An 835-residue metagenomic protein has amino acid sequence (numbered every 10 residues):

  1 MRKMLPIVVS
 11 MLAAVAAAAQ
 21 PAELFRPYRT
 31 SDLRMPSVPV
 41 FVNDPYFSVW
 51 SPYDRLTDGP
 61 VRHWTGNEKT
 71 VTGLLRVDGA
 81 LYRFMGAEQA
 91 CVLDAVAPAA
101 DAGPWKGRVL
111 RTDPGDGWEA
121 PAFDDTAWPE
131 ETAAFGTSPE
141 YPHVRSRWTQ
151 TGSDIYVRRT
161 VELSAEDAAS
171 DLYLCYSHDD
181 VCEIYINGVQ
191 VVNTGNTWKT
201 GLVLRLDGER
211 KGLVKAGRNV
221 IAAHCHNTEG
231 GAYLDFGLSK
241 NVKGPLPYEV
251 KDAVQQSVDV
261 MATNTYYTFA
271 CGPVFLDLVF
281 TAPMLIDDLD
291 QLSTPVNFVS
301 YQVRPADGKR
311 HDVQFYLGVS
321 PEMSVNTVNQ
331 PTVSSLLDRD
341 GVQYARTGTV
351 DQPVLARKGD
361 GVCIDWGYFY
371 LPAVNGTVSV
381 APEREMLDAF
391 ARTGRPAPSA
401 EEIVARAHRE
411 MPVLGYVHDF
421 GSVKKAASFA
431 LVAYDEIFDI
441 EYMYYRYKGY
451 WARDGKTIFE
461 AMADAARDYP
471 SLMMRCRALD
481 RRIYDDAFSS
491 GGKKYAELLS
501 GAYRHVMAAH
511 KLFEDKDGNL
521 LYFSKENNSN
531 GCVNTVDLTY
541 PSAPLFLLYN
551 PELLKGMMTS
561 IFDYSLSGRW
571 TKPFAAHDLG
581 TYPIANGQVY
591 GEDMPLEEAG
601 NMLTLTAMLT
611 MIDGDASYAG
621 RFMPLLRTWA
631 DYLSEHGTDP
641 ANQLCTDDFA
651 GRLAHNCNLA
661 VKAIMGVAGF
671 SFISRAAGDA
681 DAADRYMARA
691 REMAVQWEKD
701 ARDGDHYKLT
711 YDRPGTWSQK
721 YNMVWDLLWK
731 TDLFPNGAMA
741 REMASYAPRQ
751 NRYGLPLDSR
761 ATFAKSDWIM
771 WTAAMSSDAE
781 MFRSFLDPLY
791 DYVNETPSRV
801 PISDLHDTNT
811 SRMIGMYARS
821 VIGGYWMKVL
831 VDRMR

Functional and structural regions predicted by a protein language model:
A18-P39, Q89-A120, N219-I221, V242-K251 (+2 more regions): Acidic/polar, glycine-enriched structural segments that form the non-catalytic walls/loops of the carbohydrate-binding
F25-Y28, L33-W64, E598, M602-L603 (+3 more regions): C-terminal capping/lid segments that line or modulate ligand- or cofactor-binding pockets
F47-L93, D116-P121, N241-G272, Y368-E385: An extended acidic
S48-Y53, G73, F269, S300-A306 (+9 more regions): Well-ordered alpha-helical scaffold segments within catalytic/enzyme domains
W128, S153, V161-G188, I221: Aromatic-lined ligand-binding clefts that engage carbohydrates, nucleic acids, or primary amines
A222-G230: Short beta-strand-plus-loop segments that form exposed binding edges in beta-rich domains
V342-P398, E526-L538, P544-P551, W570 (+7 more regions): Extended ligand-binding clefts on enzyme/binding-domain cores
W451-M473, G531-P640, N656-F670, S674: Aromatic-rich carbohydrate-recognition surfaces in CAZymes
